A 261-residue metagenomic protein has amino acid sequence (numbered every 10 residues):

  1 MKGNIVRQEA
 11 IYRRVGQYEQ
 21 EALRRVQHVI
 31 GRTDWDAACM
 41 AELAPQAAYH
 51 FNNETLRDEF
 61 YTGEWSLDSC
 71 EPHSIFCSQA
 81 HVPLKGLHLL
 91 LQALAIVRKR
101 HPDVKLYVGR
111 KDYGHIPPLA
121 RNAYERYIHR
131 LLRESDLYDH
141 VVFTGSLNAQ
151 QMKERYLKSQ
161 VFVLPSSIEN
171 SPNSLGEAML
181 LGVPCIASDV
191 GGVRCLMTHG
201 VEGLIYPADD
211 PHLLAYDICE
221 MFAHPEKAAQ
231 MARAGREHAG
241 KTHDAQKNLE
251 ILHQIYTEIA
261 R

Functional and structural regions predicted by a protein language model:
M1-H28, A38, E42: Membrane-proximal helix-turn-helix segments that form the acceptor-binding/catalytic region of lipid-linked
I30, S66-K85, L91-R98, L106-Y107: Conserved donor-binding/catalytic core segment of Leloir-type glycosyltransferases
A120-L147: Nucleotide-activated donor-binding/catalytic signature segment of Leloir-type glycosyltransferases, i.e., the conserved
E154-S159: Short alpha-helical donor nucleotide-sugar binding micro-motif in glycosyltransferases
S167: Aromatic "clamp/platform" in nucleotide-sugar-dependent glycosyltransferases that forms part of the donor/acceptor
P184-A187: Short hydrophobic beta-strand element within catalytic cores of glycosyltransferases and related nucleotide-activated
H199-G200, L204-P211, E220-P225: Conserved acidic donor-binding segment of nucleotide-sugar-dependent glycosyltransferases
L213, E220, K227-T242, N248-Q254: A short, well-ordered alpha-helix in the C-terminal region of glycosyltransferases
